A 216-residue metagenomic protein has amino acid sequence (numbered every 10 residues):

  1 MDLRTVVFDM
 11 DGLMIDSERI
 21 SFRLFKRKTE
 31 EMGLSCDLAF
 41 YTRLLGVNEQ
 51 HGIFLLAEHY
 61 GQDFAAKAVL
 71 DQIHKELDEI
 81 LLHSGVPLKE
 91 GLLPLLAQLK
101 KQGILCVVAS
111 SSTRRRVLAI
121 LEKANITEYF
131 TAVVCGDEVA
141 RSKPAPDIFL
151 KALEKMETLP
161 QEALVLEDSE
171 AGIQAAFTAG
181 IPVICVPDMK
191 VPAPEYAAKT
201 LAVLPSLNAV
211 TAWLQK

Functional and structural regions predicted by a protein language model:
M1-R4, A97-K100, T113-K216: Asp-based, Mg2+/Mn2+-dependent phosphohydrolase catalytic module
M1-R43: Active-site neighborhood of HAD-like aspartate-dependent phosphohydrolases
M14, L88, C106-A109, R141 (+1 more regions): Conserved SAM-binding loop
S21, L45-E49, V69-L77, T113: Hydrophobic/aromatic residues within well-ordered alpha-helical segments
R27-M32, P94-I104: A short, Lys/Arg-enriched amphipathic alpha-helix followed by its capping loop at the start of a domain
K28-T29, N48-D63, I120, A152-L153: Helix-loop "lid/cap" segments that line or gate small-molecule binding pockets
L56-L93, Q102: Metal-dependent phosphoesterase signature
